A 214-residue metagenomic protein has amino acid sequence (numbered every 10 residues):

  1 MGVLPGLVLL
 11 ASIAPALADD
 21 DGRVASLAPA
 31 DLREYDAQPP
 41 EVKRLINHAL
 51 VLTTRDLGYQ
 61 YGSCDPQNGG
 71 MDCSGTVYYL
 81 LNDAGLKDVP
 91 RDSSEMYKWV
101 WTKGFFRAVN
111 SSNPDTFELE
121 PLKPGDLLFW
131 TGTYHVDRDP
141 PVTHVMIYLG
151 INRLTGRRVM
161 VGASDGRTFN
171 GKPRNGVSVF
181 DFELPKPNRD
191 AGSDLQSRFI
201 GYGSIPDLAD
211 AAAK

Functional and structural regions predicted by a protein language model:
G2-S12: Bacterial N-terminal signal peptides
P15-A16, G171: Short linear motifs centered on Gly/Pro in flexible linkers and helix caps
A18-K103, S111, P140-P141, S197-K214: N-terminal capping segments
E34-I46, L86-V177: ...with weaker cross-activation on analogous glycine-rich loops/strands in unrelated enzymes
Q60, F129-T131, V161, D181 (+1 more regions): Residue-level detector of conserved, well-ordered beta-strand and adjacent loop positions that form binding/recognition
R174-K214: Active-site or metal-binding loop neighborhoods of secreted/extracellular toxin and effector enzymes
